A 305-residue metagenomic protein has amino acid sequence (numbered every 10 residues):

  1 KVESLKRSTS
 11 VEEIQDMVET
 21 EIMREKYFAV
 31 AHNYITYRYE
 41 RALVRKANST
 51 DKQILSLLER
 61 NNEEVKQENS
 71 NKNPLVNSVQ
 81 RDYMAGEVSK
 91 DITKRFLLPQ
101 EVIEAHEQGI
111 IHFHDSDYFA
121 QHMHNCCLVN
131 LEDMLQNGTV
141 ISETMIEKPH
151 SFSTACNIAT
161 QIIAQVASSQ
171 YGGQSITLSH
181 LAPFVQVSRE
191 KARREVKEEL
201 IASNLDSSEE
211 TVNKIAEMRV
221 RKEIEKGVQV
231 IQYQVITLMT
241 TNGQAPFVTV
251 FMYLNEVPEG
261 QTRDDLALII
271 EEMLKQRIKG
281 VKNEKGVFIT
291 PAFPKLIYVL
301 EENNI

Functional and structural regions predicted by a protein language model:
K1-N61: Charged, amphipathic alpha-helical regulatory modules used for macromolecular assembly or allosteric control
E40-K46, T50-I305: Conserved catalytic cores of very large enzyme subunits
